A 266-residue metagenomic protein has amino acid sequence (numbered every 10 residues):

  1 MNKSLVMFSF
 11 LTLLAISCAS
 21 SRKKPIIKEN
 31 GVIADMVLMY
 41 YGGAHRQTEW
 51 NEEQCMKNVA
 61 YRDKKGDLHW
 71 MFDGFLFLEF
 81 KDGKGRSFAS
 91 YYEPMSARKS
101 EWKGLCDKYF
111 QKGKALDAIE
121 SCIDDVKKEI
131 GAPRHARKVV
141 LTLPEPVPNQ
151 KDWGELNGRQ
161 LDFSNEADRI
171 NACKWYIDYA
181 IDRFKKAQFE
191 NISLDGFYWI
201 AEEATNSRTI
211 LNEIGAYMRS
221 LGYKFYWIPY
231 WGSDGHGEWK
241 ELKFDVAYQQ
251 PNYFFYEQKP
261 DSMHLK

Functional and structural regions predicted by a protein language model:
N2-F8: Sec-dependent signal peptide recognition, specifically the positively charged N-region followed immediately by
K3, L13-P25: Bacterial Sec-dependent signal peptides at the C-terminal "C-region" and cleavage site
F8-S17, Y41: Low-complexity, intrinsically disordered/propeptide-like segments
K23-K266: Glycan-processing catalytic domains of CAZymes
